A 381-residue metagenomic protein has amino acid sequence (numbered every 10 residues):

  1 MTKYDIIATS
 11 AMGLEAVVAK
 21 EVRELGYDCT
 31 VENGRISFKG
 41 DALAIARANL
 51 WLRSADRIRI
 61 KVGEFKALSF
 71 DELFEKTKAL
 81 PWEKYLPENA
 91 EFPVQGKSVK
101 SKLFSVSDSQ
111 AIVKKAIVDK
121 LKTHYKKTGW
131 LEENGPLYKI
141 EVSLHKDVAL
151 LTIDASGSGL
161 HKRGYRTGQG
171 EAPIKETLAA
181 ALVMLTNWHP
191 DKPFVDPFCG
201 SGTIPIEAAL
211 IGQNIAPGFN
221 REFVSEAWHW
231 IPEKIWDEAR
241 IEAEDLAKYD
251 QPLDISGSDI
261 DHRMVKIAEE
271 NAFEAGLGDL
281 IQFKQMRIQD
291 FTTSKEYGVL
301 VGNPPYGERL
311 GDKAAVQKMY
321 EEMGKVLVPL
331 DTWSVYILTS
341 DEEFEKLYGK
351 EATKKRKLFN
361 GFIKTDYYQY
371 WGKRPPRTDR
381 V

Functional and structural regions predicted by a protein language model:
T2-P136: Non-catalytic nucleic-acid substrate-recognition regions in nucleic-acid-modifying enzymes
S10, D259, T339: Short beta-strand/turn micro-motifs composed of small residues that flank or help shape donor/cofactor-binding pockets
L43-L50, S158-H161, P376-T378: Short, charged/polar, Gly/Pro-enriched secondary-structure boundary elements
K97, S143-L185: Class I S-adenosyl-L-methionine
V99-K102, G159, P305-R309: A short, flexible beta-alpha/helix-coil linker loop
I174-T292, E308-R309, A315: Conserved S-adenosyl-L-methionine
K284-V381: C-terminal catalytic and target-recognition region of SAM-dependent MTase-like enzymes, primarily methyltransferases
